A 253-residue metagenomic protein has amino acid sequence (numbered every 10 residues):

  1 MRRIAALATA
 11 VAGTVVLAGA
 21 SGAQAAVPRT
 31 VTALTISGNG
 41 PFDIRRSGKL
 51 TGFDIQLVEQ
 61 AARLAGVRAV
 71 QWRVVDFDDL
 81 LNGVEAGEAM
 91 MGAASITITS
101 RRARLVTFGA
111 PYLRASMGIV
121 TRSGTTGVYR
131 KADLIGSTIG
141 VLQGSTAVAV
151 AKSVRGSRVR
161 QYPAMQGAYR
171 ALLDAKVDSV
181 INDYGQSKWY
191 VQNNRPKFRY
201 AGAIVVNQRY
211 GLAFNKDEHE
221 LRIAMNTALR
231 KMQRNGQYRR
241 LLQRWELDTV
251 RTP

Functional and structural regions predicted by a protein language model:
M1-A25: Secretory targeting and sorting signals
A26-S95: Extracytoplasmic small-molecule ligand-binding "clamshell" domains of the periplasmic binding protein/Venus flytrap
L34-N39, R73-D78, G87-T99, R122-S123 (+4 more regions): Beta->alpha turn/N-cap motifs
I36-S37, L113-T121, Y184, K188-R230 (+1 more regions): Periplasmic-binding protein-like
R45, V58-R68, K131, G144-P163 (+3 more regions): Ligand-binding cleft/hinge of the Venus flytrap
S47, R63-L64, R73-V74, D78-M91 (+5 more regions): Short helices/loops that flank or line small-molecule/ion binding pockets
I55-A65, T125, A132-D133, Q143-S145 (+1 more regions): Extended ligand-binding regions for polar small-molecule ligands
E59, V70-D133, F198-V205: Acidic, polar ligand-binding/catalytic clefts
